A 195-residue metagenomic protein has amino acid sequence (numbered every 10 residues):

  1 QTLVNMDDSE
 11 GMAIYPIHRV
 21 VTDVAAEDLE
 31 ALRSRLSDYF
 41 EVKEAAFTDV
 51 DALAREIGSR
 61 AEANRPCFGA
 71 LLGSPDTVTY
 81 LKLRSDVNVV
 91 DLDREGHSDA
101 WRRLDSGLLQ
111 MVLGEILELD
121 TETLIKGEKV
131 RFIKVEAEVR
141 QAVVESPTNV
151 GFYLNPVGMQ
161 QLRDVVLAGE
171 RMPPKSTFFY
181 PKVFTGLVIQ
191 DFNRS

Functional and structural regions predicted by a protein language model:
Q1-S195: Surface-exposed, charge/polar-rich loops and edge strands
